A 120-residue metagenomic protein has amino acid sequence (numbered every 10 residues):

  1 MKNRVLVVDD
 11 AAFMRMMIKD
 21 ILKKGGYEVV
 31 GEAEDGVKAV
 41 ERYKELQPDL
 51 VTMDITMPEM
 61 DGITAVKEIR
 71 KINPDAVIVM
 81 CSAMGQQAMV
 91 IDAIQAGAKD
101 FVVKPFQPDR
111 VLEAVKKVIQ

Functional and structural regions predicted by a protein language model:
A12-G31: Two-component/phosphorelay signaling modules centered on CheY-like receiver
D35-K38, D61-T64: Acidic catalytic/metal-coordinating carboxylates
L46-T52: Active-site beta3 strand of CheY-like receiver
M57: Receiver (REC) domain active-site loop signature in two-component systems and cognate sites in sensor histidine kinases
M84-G85: Short, conserved "switch-loop" micro-motifs in signal-transduction and mechanochemical regulators
F106-V115: C-terminal output helix
